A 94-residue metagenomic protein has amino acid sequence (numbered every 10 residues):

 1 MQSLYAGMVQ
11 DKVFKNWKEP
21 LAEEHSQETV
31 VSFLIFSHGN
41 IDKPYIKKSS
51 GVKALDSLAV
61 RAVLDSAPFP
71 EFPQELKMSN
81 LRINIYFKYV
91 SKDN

Functional and structural regions predicted by a protein language model:
M1-K18, A22: Intrinsic-disorder/low-complexity signature in envelope-associated proteins
S3-G7, S50-S57: Soluble non-cytosolic domains of exported or imported proteins
S3-L4, V30-F33: Short hydrophobic/aromatic-rich motifs at helix boundaries and adjacent loops
F14-W17, L34-K48, S57-E71, K77-N94: Conserved "boundary/linchpin" sites in short secondary-structure elements
L21-E23, K47-A54: Short acidic, glycine/proline-enriched loop segments that cap or flank alpha-helices
A22-E24, L76-M78: Sterically constrained small-residue positions within well-ordered secondary structures of folded domains
E24-V30: Short, small/polar residue-rich loop motifs at catalytic or cofactor-binding pockets
